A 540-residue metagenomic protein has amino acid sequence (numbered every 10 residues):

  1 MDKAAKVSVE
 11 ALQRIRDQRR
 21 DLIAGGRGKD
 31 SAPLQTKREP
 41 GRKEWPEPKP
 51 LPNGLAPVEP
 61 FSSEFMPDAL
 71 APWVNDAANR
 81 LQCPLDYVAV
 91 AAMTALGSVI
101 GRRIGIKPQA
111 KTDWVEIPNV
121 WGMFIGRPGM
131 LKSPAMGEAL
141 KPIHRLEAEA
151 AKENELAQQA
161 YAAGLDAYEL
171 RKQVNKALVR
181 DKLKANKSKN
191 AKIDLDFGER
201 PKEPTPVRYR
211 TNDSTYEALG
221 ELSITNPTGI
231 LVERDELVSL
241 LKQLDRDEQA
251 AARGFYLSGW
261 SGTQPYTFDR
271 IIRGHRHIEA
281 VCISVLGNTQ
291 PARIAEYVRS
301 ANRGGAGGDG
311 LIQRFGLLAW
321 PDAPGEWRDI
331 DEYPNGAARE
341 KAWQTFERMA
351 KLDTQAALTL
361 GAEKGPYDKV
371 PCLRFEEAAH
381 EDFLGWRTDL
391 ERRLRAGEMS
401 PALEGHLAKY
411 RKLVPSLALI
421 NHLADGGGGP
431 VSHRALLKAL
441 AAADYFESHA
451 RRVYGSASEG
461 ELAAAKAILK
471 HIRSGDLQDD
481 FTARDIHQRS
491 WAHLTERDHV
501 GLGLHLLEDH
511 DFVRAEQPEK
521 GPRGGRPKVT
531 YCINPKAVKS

Functional and structural regions predicted by a protein language model:
M1-K43, F65: Short, small/acidic-rich helices and loops at N termini and domain boundaries of DNA replication/processing enzymes
K29-S540: Phosphate-handling catalytic cores of nucleic-acid transaction enzymes
